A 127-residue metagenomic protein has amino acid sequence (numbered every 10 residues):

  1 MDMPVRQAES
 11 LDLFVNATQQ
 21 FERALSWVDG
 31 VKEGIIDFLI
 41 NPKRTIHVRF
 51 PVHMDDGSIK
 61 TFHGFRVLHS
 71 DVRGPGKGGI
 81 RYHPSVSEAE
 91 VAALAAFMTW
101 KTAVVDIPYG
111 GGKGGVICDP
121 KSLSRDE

Functional and structural regions predicted by a protein language model:
D2-E127: N-terminal ligand-binding/catalytic initiation module
